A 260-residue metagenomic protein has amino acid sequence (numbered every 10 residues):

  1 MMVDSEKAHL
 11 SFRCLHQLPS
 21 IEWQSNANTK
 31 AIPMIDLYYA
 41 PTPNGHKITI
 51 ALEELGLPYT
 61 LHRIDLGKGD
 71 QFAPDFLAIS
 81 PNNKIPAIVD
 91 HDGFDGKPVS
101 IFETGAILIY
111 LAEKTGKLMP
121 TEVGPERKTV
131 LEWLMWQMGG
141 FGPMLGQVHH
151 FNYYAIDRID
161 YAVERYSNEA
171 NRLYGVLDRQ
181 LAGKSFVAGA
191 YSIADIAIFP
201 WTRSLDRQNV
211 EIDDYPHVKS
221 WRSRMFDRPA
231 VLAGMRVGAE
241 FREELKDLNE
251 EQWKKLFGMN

Functional and structural regions predicted by a protein language model:
M1-A8: Extreme N-terminal basic, low-complexity initiation segments that serve as generic localization/processing leaders
I21-E164, K254: GST-like domain detector, emphasizing the conserved glutathione-binding G-site in the N-terminal thioredoxin-like
D65, I193, G238-F241: Short, solvent-exposed turn/loop segments enriched in Gly/Ser/Thr/Pro and often Arg
G69, R222, R242-E243: Generic structural signal for helix capping and beta-alpha/helix-loop junctions
A78, D227, R236: Phosphate-coordinating loops and pocket residues in cytosolic domains that bind phosphorylated ligands
L111, W133, Q137-P229, A233 (+1 more regions): GST-like fold's C-terminal all-alpha helical module
G238-N260: Acidic/histidine-enriched, glycine/proline-rich intrinsically disordered or flexible terminal extensions
